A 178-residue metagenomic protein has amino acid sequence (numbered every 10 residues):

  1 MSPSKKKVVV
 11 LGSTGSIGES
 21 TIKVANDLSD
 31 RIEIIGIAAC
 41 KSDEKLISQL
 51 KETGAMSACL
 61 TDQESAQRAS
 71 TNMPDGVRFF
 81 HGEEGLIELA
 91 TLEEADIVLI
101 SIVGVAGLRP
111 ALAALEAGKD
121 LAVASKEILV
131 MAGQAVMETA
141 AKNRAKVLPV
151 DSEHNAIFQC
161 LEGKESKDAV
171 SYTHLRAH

Functional and structural regions predicted by a protein language model:
S2-A58: N-terminal Rossmann-like dinucleotide-binding module
T14, L50, V98, G118 (+1 more regions): Residue-level signal for inorganic ion chemistry
S16-T21, K45, V105-A111, V123-A124 (+3 more regions): Short glycine/serine/threonine-rich phosphate/pyrophosphate-binding segments that cradle anionic phosphate groups
L60, L99-S101, V123: Redox-cofactor binding/interface segments in oxidoreductases and associated redox assembly factors
L60, R78-E83: Short acidic-hydrophobic, aromatic-tinged amphipathic segments that line or gate anion-handling sites
H81-A113: Beta-loop-alpha module in the N-terminal Rossmann-like domain of NAD(P)-dependent dehydrogenases, especially those
K126-R144: Rossmann-fold NAD(P)-binding glycine/threonine-rich loop
T173-H178: Conserved small/polar residues in nucleotide/adenosyl-binding loops
